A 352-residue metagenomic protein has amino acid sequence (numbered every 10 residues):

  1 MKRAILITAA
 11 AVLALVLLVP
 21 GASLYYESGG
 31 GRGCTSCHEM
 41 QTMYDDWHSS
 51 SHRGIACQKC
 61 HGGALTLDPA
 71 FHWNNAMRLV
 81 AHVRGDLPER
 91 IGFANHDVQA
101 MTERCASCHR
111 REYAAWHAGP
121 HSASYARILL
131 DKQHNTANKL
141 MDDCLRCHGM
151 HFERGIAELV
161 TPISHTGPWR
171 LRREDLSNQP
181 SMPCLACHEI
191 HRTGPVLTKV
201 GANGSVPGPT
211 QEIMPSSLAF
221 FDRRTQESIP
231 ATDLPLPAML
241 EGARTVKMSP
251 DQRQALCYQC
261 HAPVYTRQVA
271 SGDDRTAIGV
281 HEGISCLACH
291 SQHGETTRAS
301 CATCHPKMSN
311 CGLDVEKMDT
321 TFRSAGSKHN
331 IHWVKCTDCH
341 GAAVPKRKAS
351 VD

Functional and structural regions predicted by a protein language model:
M1-D352: Short sequence/structural segments immediately N-terminal
